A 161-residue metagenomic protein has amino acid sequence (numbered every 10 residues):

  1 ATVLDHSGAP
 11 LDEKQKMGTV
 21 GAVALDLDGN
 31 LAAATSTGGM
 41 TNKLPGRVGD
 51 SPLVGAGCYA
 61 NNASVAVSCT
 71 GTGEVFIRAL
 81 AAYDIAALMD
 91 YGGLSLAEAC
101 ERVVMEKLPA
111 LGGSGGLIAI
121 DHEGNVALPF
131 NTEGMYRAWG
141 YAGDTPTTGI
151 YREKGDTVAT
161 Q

Functional and structural regions predicted by a protein language model:
A1-Q161: N-terminal nucleophile
